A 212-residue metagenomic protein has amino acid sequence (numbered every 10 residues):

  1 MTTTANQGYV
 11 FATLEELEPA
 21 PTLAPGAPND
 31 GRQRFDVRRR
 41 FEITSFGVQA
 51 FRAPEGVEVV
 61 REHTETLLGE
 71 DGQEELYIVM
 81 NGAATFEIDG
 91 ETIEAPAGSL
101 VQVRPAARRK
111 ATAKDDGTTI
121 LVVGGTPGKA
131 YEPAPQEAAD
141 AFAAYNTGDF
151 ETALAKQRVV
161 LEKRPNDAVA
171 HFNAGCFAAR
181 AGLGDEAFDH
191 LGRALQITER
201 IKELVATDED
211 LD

Functional and structural regions predicted by a protein language model:
M1-R61: A short, N-terminal "cap"/entry segment at the start of jelly-roll beta-barrel domains of the cupin/DSBH fold
L68-F86: Short, conserved beta-strand element in jelly-roll/cupin
G90-P105: Short acidic-glycine-tyrosine-enriched beta hairpin
P105-A130: Ligand-binding loop in jelly-roll beta-barrel domains
Y131-K163: Alpha-helical segment of the N-proximal tetratricopeptide repeat
P135, V169, E203-L204: Start-of-helix register in tetratricopeptide repeats
N173, T207-D208: Canonical tetratricopeptide repeat
